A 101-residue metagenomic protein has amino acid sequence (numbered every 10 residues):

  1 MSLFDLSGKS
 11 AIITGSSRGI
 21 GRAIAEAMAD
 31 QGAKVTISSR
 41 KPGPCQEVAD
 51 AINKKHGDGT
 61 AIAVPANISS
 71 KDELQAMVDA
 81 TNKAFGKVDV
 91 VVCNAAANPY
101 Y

Functional and structural regions predicted by a protein language model:
M1-I12: Flexible N-terminal pre-Rossmann segment of NAD(P)-dependent oxidoreductases
S10, S17-G19, K41: Conserved glycine-rich cofactor-binding loop
T14, V88-A96: Rossmann-fold scaffold of SDR-type NAD(P)-dependent oxidoreductases
G19, A23, N98: NAD(P)H-binding Rossmann-fold N-terminus in SDR/SDR-like oxidoreductases, specifically the glycine-rich beta1-alpha1
M28: Aromatic pocket-lining residues of Rossmann-like dinucleotide-binding sites
Q31-V48: Conserved glycine-rich Rossmann-like NAD(P)H-binding loop of the short-chain dehydrogenase/reductase
P42-G43, P65-M77: The beta1-alpha1 cofactor-binding region of Rossmann-like NAD(H)/NADP(H)-dependent oxidoreductases
S70, N98-Y101: Short beta->alpha connector loops of Rossmann-like oxidoreductase domains
